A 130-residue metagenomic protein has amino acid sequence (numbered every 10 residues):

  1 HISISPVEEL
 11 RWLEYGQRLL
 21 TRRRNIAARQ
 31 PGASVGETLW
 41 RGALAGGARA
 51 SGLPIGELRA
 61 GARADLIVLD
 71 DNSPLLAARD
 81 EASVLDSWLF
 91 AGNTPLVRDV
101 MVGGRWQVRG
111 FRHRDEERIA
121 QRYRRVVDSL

Functional and structural regions predicted by a protein language model:
H1-R41: Active-site loop ensemble at the mouth of alpha/beta enzyme cores that anchors a bound cofactor
R11, Y15-R18, T38-L130: Active-site microenvironment of metallo-dependent hydrolases
